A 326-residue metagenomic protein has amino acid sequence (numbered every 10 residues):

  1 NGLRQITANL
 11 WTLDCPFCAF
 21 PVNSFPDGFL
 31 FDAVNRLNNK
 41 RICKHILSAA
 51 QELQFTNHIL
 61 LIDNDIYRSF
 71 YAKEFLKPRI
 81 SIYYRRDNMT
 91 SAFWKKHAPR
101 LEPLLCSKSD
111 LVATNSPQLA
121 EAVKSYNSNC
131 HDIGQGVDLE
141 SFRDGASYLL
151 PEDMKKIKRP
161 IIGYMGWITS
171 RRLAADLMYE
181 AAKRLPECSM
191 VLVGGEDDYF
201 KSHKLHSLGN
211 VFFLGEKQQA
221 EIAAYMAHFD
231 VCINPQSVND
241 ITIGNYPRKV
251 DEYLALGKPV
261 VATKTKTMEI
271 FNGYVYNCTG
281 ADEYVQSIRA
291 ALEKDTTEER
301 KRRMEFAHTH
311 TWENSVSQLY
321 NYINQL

Functional and structural regions predicted by a protein language model:
R41-Q51, F55, F93-N115: Membrane-proximal helix-turn-helix segments that form the acceptor-binding/catalytic region of lipid-linked
F70, S109-D132: A short, active-site helix/loop in glycosyltransferases that binds the activated sugar's phosphate group
Q118, G136-L139, G145: Carbohydrate-associated surface elements
M154-R172, M178, A182: Conserved donor-binding/catalytic core segment of Leloir-type glycosyltransferases
G194, F200-A224: Nucleotide-activated donor-binding/catalytic signature segment of Leloir-type glycosyltransferases, i.e., the conserved
A220-Y225, C232-A255, V261-G273: Nucleotide-sugar-dependent
Y274-D282, A290-D295: Conserved acidic donor-binding segment of nucleotide-sugar-dependent glycosyltransferases
T296-N324: A charged, aromatic-enriched C-terminal amphipathic alpha-helix characteristic of glycosyltransferases across folds
